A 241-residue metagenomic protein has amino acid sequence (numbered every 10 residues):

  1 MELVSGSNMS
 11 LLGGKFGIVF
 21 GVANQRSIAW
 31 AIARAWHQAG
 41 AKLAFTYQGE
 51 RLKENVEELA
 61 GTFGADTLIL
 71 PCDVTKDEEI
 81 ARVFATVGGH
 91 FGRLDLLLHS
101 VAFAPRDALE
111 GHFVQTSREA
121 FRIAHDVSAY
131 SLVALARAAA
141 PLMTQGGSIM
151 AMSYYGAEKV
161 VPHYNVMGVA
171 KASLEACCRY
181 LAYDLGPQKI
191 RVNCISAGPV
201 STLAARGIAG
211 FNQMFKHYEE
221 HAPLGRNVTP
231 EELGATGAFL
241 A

Functional and structural regions predicted by a protein language model:
S10-F45: Canonical Rossmann dinucleotide-binding motif of NAD(H)/NADP(H)-dependent dehydrogenases/reductases, specifically
F16-F20, L97-A102: Conserved hydrophobic beta-strands of the Rossmann-like cofactor-binding core in SDR/related NAD(P)H-dependent
G21-W30, A102-V133, R137-A140, Q145-P187 (+2 more regions): Catalytic loop of short-chain dehydrogenase/reductase
A41-N55: Conserved glycine-rich Rossmann-like NAD(P)H-binding loop of the short-chain dehydrogenase/reductase
G64, L70-H90, H99-R122, P141 (+2 more regions): Conserved mid-core segment of classical short-chain dehydrogenase/reductases
F84, L132, A136, C178-R179 (+2 more regions): Short-chain dehydrogenase/reductase
Y130, P187, C194, Q213-A241: C-terminal helical subdomain
V192, S196-G207: Short, flexible catalytic-loop segment of classical short-chain dehydrogenase/reductase
